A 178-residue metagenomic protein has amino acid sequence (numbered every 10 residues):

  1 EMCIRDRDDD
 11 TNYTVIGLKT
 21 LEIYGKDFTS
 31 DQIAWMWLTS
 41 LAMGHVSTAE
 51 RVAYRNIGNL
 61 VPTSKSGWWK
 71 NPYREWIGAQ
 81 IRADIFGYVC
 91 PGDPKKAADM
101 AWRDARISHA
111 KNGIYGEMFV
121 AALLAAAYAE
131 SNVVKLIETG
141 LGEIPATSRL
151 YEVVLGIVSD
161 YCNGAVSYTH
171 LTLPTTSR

Functional and structural regions predicted by a protein language model:
M2-D6, T169-T175: Conserved small/polar residues in nucleotide/adenosyl-binding loops
R5-W35: Active-site-adjacent, His/Asp/Glu-enriched structural segments that form or flank metal-binding and acid/base networks
T14-T20, A34-S131, K135-T147, V154-V158: Amphipathic alpha-helical interface segments
V154-L171: Small-residue-rich helix-loop
